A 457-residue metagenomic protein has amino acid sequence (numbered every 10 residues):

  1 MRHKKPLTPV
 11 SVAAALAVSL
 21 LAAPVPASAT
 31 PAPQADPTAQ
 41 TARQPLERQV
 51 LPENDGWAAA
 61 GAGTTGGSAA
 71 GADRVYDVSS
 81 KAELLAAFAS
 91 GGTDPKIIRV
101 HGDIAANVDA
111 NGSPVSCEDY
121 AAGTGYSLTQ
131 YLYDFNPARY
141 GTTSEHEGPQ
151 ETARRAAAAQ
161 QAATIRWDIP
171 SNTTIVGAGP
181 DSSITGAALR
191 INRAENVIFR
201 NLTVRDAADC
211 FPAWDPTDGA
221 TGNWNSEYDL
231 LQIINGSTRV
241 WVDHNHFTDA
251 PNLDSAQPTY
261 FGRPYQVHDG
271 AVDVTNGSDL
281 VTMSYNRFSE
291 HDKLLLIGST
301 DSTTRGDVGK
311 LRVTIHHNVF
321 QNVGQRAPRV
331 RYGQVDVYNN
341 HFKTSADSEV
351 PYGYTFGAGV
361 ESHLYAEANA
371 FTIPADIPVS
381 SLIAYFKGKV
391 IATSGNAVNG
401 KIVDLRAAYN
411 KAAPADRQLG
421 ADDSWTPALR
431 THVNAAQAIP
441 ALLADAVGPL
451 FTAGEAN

Functional and structural regions predicted by a protein language model:
M1-P31: Secretory targeting and sorting signals
T30-R48: Low-complexity, acidic Ser/Thr/Pro-rich repeat tracts that form intrinsically disordered stalk/linker regions of very
Q44-G67, P114-S116, T124-S127, L132: Long, low-complexity, mixed-charge
D55-R99: Acidic Gly/Asp/Thr-rich repetitive segments characteristic of extracellular carbohydrate-active and adhesion proteins
A82, D103-A106, P180-D181, D376: Acidic glycine-/aspartate-rich tracts in secreted/extracellular proteins
A86-T93, N107-T174, S182-R200, D206-T217 (+1 more regions): Extracellular beta-strand-rich solenoid/capping regions of secreted or surface-exposed proteins that bind or remodel
S171-D181, E195-A208, D218, E227-D229 (+8 more regions): Right-handed parallel beta-helix
R329-N457: Extracellular beta-rich repeat passengers
